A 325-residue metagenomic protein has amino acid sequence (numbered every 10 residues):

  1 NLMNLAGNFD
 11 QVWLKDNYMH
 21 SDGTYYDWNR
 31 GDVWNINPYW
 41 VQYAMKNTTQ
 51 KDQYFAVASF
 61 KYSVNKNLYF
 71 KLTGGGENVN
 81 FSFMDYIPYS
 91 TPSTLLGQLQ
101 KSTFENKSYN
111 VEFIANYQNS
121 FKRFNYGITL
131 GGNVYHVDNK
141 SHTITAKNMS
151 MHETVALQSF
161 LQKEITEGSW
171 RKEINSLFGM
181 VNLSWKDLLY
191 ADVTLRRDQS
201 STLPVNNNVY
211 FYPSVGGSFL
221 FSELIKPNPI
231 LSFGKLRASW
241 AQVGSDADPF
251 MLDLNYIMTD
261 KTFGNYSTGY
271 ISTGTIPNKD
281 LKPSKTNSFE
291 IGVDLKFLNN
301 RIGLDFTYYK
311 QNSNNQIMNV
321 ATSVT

Functional and structural regions predicted by a protein language model:
N1-Q53, T73-N175, T202-P204, F221-S288 (+2 more regions): Surface-exposed loop/interface segments of Gram-negative outer-membrane beta-barrel transport/assembly proteins
A56-Y62, F113-Y117, L130, G179-L183 (+3 more regions): Residues on the lipid-exposed face of transmembrane beta-strands in outer-membrane beta-barrel proteins
N65-N67, T73: Transmembrane beta-barrel domains of bacterial outer-membrane proteins
N110, I174-M180, L188-Y190: Short glycine-rich loop/turn motifs
S176, Y210-S214: Transmembrane beta-barrel architecture of outer membranes
A191-S200, W240: Transmembrane beta-strand segments that form the barrel wall of outer-membrane beta-barrel proteins
V205-V209: Short glycine/threonine-rich loop-to-helix capping motif typified by GTGT followed within a few residues by an Asp-Pro
